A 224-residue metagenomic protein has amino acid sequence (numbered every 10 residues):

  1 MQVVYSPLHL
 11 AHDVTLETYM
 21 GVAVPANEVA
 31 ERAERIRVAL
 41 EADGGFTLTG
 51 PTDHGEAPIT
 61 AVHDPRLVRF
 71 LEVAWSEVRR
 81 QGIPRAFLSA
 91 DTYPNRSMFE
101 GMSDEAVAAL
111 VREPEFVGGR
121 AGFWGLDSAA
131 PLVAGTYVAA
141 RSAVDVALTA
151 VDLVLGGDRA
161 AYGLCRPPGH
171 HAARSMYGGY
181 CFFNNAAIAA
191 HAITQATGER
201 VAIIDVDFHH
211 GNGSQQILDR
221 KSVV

Functional and structural regions predicted by a protein language model:
M1-I204, F208-V224: HDAC/HDAC-like amidohydrolase catalytic core signature
